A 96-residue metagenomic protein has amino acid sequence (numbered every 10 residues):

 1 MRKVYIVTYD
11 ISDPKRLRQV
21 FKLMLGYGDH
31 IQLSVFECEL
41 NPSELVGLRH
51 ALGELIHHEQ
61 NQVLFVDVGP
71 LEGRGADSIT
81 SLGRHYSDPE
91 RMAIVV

Functional and structural regions predicted by a protein language model:
M1-E44: Extended, hydrophobic alpha-helical segments
L23-L25, L52, T80-L82: Intrinsically disordered, low-complexity segments enriched in polar/charged residues with Gly/Pro, especially when
V35-Q62, D67-G69: Short, intrinsically disordered low-complexity segments
L55-V96: C-terminal structural segments of small proteins and small subunits
